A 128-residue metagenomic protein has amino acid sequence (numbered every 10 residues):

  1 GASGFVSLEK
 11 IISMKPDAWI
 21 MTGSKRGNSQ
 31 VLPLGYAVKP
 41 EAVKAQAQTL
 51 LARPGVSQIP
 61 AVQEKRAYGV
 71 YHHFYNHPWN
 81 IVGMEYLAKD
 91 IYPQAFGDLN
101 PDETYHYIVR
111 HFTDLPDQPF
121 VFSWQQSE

Functional and structural regions predicted by a protein language model:
G1-N80, E85, A95-G97, P101-E128: Binding-cleft/active-site segments that stabilize strongly anionic ligands or cofactors
D90-Q94: Active-site catalytic microenvironments for nucleophilic, acid-base chemistry
